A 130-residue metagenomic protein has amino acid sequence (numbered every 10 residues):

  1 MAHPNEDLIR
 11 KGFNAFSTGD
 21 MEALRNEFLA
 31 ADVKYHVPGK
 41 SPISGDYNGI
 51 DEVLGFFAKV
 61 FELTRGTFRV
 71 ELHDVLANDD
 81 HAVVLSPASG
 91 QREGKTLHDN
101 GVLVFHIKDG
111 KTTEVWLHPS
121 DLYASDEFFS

Functional and structural regions predicted by a protein language model:
M1-S130: C-terminal and inter-domain tail/linker signature
